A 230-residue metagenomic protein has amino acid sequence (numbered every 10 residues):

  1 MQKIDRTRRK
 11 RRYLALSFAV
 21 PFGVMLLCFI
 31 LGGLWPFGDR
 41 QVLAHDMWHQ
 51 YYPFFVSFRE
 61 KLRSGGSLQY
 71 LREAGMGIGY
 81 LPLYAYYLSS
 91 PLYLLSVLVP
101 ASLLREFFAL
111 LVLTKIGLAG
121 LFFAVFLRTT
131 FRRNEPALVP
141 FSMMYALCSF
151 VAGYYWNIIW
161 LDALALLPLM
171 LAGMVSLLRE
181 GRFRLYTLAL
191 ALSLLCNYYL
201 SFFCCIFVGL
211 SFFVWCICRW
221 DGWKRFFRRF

Functional and structural regions predicted by a protein language model:
M1-L34: Start-transfer (signal-anchor) and selected internal transmembrane alpha helices of multi-pass inner/ER membrane
R9, Y13-S17, P100-L111, R133-F141 (+1 more regions): Membrane-interface starts of transmembrane alpha-helices
R12, L185, D221-F230: Membrane-interfacial entry segments at the cytosolic side of transmembrane helices
P21, M25, L113-T129, P136-L178 (+1 more regions): Membrane-embedded helix bundles of polyisoprenyl
M25-F123, M143, L147-L164: Membrane-interface coil-to-helix junctions
F37-Q41, A101, E180, C216-K224: Transmembrane helix-loop junctions in multipass membrane proteins, especially transporters and channels
A74, S176-R179, K224-R225: Membrane-interface extramembranous regions at the lipid-water interface
